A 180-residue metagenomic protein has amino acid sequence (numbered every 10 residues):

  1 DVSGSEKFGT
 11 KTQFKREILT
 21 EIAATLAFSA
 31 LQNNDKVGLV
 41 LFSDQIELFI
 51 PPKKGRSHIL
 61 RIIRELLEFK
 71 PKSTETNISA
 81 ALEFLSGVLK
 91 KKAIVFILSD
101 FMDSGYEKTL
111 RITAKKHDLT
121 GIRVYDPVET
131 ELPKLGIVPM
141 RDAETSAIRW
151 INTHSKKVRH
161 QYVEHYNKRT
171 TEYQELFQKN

Functional and structural regions predicted by a protein language model:
D1, D100, D142: Acidic active-site catalytic centers that drive phospho-/nucleotidyl reactions and related ester hydrolyses
V2-P52, F84, I94, S104 (+1 more regions): An amphipathic, basic-hydrophobic helix/alpha-beta surface used to engage anionic, phosphate-rich ligands or surfaces
T20, T74-I78, Y166: A conditional alpha-helix N-cap/helix-loop micro-motif detector
L39-L41, I97, G121-R123: Structural beta-sheet core signal
F49-K54, R61, T76, E164: Active-site-proximal or metal-binding-adjacent scaffold patches in catalytic folds
H58-A93, G105, D126: Von Willebrand factor
G87-A93, G105, T109-N180: Von Willebrand factor type A / integrin I
K92-D100: Hydrophobic, aromatic-enriched interface-forming segments
